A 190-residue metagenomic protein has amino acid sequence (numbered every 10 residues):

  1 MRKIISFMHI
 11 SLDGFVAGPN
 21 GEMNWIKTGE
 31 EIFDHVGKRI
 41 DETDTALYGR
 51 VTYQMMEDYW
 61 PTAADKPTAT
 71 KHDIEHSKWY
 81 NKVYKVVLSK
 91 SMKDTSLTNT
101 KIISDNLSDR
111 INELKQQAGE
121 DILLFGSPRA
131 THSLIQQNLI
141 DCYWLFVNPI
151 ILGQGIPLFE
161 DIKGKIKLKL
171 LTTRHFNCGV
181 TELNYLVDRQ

Functional and structural regions predicted by a protein language model:
M1-Q190: Enzymes that bind and transform nitrogen-containing heteroaromatic metabolites
